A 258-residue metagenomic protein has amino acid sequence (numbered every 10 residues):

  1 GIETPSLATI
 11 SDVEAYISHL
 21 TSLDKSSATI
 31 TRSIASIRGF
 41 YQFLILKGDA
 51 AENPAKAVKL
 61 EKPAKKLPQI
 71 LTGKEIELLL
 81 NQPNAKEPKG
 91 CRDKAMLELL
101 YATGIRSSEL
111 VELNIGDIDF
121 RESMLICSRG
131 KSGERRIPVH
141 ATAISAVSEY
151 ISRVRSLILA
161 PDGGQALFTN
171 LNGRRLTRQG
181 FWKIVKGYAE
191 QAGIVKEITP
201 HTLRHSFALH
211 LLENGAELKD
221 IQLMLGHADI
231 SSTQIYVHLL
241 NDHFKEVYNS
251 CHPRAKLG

Functional and structural regions predicted by a protein language model:
G1-G258: Conserved catalytic core of the tyrosine transesterase superfamily
